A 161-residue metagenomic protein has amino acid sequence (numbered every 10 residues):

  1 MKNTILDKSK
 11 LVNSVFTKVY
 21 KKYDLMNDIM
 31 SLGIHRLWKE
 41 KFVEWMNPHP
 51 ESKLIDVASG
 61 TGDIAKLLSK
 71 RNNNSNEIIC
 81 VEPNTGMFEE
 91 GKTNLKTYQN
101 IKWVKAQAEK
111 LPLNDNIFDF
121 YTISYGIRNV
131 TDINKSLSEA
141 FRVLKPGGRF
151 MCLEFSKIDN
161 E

Functional and structural regions predicted by a protein language model:
M1-D24: N-terminal, positively charged/glycine-rich alpha-helical extensions of SAM-dependent methyltransferases
Y23, Y121-T122: Hydrophobic beta-strand segment of the Class I
G33-P50, L67: Conserved alpha-helix/loop element of class I SAM-dependent methyltransferases that forms part of the SAM/SAH-binding
K53-K110: Class I SAM-dependent methyltransferase SAM/SAH-binding core
E109-Y121: A short acidic, Gly/Pro-enriched loop at the edge of an enzyme's catalytic core that lines a small-molecule cofactor
Y125-G126: Short catalytic micro-motifs in class I SAM-dependent methyltransferases
N134-P146: A short glycine-rich, Lys/Arg-flanked "PGG" loop and its adjoining helix->strand segment in the class I
R149-E161: Conserved class I S-adenosyl-L-methionine
